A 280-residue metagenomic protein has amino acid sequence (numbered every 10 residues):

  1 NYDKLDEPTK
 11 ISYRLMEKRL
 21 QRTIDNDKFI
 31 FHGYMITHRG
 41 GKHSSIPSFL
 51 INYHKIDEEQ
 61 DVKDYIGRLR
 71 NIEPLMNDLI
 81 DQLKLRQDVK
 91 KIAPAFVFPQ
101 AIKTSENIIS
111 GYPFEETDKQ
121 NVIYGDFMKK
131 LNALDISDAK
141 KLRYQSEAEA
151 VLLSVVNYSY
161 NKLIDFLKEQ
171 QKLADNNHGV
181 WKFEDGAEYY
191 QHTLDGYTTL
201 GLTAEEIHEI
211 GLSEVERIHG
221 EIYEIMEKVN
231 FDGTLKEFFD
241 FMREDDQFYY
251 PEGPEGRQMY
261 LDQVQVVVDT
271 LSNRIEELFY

Functional and structural regions predicted by a protein language model:
N1-Y280: N-terminal maturation segment of proteins
